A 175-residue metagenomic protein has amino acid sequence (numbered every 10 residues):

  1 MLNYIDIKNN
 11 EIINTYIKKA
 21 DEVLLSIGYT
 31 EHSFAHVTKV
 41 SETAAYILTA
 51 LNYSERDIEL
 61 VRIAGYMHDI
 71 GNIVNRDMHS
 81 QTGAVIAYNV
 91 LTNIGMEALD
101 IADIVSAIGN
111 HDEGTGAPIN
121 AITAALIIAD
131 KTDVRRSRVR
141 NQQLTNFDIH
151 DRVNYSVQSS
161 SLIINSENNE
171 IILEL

Functional and structural regions predicted by a protein language model:
M1-S26: An acidic, Gly/Ser/Thr/Pro-rich helix-cap/linker signature
L2, G28-L51: N-terminal low-complexity, intrinsically disordered segments
N10-I13, K19, S33, S54-E55 (+1 more regions): Short, flexible segments with low predicted structural confidence
L25-S26, H36, T49-I164: Divalent metal-dependent catalytic cores for phosphoryl transfer on phosphate-bearing substrates
S160-L175: Short, aliphatic-rich beta-strand segments
